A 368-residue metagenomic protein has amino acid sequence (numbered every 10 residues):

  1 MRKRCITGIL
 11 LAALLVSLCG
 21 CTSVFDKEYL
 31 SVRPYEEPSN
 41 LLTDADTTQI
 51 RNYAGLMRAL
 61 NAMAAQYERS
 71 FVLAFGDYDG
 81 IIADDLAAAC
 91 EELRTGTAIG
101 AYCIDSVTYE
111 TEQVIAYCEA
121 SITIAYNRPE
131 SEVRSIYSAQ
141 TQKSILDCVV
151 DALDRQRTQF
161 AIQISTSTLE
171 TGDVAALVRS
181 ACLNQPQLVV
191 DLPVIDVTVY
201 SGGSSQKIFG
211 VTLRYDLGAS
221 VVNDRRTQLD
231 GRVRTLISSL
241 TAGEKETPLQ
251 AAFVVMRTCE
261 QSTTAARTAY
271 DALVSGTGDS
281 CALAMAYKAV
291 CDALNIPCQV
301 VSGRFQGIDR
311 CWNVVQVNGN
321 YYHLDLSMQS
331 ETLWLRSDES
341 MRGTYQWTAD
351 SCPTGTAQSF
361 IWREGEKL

Functional and structural regions predicted by a protein language model:
M1-I9: Bacterial N-terminal signal peptides that target proteins for export
L10-L15: Hydrophobic helical h-region of N-terminal Sec-dependent signal peptides in bacterial secretory/periplasmic proteins
S17-G20: C-terminal motif of bacterial Sec signal peptides marking the signal peptidase cleavage site
S23-I208, T212: Intrinsically disordered, low-complexity N-terminal segments that are enriched in acidic
D84, E130-A139, K143, L333-L368: Low-complexity, Gly/Ser/Thr/Pro-rich intrinsically disordered linker/tail segments
L217-L273: Secondary-structure boundary elements
A272-C281: Periplasmic OmpA-like peptidoglycan-binding domain that tethers envelope proteins to the cell wall
A282-Q346: Hydrophobic/aromatic-rich core segments of domains that either
